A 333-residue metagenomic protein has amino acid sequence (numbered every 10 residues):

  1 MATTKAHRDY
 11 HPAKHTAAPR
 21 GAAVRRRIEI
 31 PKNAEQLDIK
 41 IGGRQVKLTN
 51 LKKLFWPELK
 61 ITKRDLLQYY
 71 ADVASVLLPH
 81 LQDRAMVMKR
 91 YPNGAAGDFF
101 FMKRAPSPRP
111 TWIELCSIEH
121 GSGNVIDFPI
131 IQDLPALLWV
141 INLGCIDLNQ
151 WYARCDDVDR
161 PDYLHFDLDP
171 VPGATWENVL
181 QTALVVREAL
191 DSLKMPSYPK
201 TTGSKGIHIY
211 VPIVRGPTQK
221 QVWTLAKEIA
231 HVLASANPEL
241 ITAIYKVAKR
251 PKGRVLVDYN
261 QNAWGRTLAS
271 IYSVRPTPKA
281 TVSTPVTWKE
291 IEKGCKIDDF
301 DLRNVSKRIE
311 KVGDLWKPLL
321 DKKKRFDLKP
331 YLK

Functional and structural regions predicted by a protein language model:
M1-I61, D65-L67, L78, Q82-D83 (+5 more regions): C-terminal accessory nucleic-acid interaction domains of nucleic acid-metabolism proteins
G42, G203-S204: Core structural elements
L77-P92, D98-F100: Short N-terminal amphipathic alpha-helices
M88-Y91, S197-G203, I244-A248: Short beta-strand
G97-W151: A contiguous, low-structure linker/loop signature
P129-T202, P212-Q221: Signature for HUH/AEP ssDNA processing cores
H208-V214, V255-Y259: A short beta-strand motif that forms the metal-chelation/ATP-contact edge of phosphoryl-transfer active sites
